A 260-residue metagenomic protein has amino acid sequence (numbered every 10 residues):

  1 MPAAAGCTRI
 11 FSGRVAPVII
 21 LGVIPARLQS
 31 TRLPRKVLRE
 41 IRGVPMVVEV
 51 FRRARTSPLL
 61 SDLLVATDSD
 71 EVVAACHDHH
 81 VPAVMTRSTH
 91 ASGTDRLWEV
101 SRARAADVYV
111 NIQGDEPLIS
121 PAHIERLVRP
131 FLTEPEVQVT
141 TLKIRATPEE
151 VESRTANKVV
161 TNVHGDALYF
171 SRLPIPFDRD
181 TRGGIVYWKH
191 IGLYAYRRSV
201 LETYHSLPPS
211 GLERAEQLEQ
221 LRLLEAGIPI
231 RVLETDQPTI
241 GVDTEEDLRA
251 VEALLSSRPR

Functional and structural regions predicted by a protein language model:
F11, G184-R260: Conserved alpha/beta core of the MobA/IspD/sugar-nucleotide pyrophosphorylase nucleotidyltransferase superfamily
I19-T67: N-terminal glycine-rich phosphate-binding loop and ensuing alpha1 helix
L60, A106, E134-V137, I228: Short, high-confidence coil segments that cap the C-terminus of an alpha-helix and link into the following beta-strand
L64, D70-R129: Short phosphate-binding loop-to-helix
T67-D68, I119, Y196, D243: A conserved hydrophobic position in a structured secondary element of the catalytic/binding core that shapes
I119-S210: Conserved core of the sugar-phosphate nucleotidyltransferase
